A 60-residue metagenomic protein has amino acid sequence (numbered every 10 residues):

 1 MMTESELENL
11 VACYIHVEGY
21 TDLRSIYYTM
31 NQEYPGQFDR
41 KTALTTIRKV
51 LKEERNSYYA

Functional and structural regions predicted by a protein language model:
M1-A60: Charged, compositionally biased, marginally structured helical/coil segments
